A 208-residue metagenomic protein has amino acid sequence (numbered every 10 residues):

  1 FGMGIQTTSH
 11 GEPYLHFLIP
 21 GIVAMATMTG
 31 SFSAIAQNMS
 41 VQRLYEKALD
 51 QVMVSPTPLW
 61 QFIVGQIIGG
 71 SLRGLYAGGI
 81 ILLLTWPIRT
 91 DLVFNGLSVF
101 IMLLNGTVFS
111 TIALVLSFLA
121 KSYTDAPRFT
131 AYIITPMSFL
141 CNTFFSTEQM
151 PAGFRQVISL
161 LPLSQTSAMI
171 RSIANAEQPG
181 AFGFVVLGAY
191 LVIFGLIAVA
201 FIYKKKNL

Functional and structural regions predicted by a protein language model:
F1-G2, Y76, P162-N175: Transmembrane alpha-helical segments of integral membrane proteins
F1-M3, S117-L160, S164: Transmembrane helix segments
F1-R43, T90, F94-N95, R128 (+2 more regions): Transmembrane helix-boundary elements of multi-pass transport/secretion proteins, especially ABC-type permease modules
Y14-P87, A113, Y132, S138: Hydrophobic alpha-helical transmembrane segments of multi-pass membrane transport proteins
T29, V108-S117, C141-F144, T166-S172: Juxtamembrane membrane-interface segments at transmembrane alpha-helix termini
V41-L44, D50-V54, F118-K121, A131 (+2 more regions): Short amphipathic alpha-helical coupling elements at transmembrane boundaries
L59, I63-T130, E177-V199: Alpha-helical transmembrane segments and their short interhelical loops
